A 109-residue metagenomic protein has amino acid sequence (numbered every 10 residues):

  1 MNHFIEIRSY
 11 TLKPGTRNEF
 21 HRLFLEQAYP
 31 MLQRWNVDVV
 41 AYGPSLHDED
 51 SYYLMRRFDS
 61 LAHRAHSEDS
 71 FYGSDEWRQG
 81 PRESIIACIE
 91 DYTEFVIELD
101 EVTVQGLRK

Functional and structural regions predicted by a protein language model:
N2, D38-Y53, R78-K109: Glycine-rich beta-strand-turn "strand-cap" elements at beta-sheet edges
F4-R8, F20, L32, S51-R56: Short, structured motif recognition centered on aromatic/hydrophobic residues
S9-L12, L46: Short, histidine-centered active-site or binding-site loop motifs used for metal coordination, general acid-base
T11-H21: Short, surface-exposed ligand-recognition loops at beta-strand->loop->(often short) alpha-helix junctions that present
L12-P14, S60, E98-E101: Non-catalytic surface loops within mature trypsin-like serine protease
G15, Q27, H47-E49, A62: Short alpha-helical
N18-F20, R64-H66, V104-G106: Short acidic, gly/pro-rich beta-turn/loop elements at beta-sheet edges and active-site/ligand-binding grooves
R22-V40, R57-F95: An amphipathic, aromatic/His-enriched active-site/gating alpha helix that lines ligand/cofactor pockets
